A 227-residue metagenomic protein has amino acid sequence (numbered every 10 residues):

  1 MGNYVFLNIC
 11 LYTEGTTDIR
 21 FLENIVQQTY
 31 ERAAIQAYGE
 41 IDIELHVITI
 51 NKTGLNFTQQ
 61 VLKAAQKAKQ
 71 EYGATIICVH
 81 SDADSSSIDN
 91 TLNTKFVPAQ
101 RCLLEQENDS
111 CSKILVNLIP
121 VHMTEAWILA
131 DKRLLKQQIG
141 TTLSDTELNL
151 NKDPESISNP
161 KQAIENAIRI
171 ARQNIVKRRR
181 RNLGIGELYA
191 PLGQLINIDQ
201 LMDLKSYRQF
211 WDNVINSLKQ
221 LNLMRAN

Functional and structural regions predicted by a protein language model:
G2-N8, I19-I48, Q59-N227: C-terminal accessory helical subdomains adjacent to catalytic cores in phosphodiester- and nucleotide-handling enzymes
L11-T13: Short hydrophobic beta-strand that contains or immediately precedes a catalytic carboxylate
G15-T17: Short polar catalytic/cofactor-binding loops
G54-F57: Non-catalytic terminal and connector segments of soluble metabolic enzymes
